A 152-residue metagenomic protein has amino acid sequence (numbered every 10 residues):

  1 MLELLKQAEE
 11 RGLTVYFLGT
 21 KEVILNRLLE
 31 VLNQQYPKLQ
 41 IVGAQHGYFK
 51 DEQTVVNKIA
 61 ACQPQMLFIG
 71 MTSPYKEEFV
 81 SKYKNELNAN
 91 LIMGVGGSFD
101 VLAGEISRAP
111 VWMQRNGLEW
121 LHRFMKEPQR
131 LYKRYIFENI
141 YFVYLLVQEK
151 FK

Functional and structural regions predicted by a protein language model:
M1-K58, C62: Conserved beta-alpha
L18-G19, G70, G94-G96: Short beta-strand segments
L29, E77-E86: Short Gly/Thr/Asp-enriched flexible loops that form oxyanion-binding sites at enzyme active sites
K38-A44, L87-V95: Short hydrophobic/aromatic-enriched beta-strand-loop microsegments
Y48-K50, N90-K126: Short, flexible loop segments at boundaries between secondary-structure elements
Q63-F68, T72-S73, A89: Proline-aspartate-enriched helix->loop->beta-strand connector
M71-K76, S98-F99: Short glycine-rich anion-binding loops that position phosphate/pyrophosphate groups of nucleotides and phosphorylated
A109, M113-K152: A transmembrane-helix-recognition feature enriched in membrane-embedded lipid enzymes and envelope glyco-/phospholipid
